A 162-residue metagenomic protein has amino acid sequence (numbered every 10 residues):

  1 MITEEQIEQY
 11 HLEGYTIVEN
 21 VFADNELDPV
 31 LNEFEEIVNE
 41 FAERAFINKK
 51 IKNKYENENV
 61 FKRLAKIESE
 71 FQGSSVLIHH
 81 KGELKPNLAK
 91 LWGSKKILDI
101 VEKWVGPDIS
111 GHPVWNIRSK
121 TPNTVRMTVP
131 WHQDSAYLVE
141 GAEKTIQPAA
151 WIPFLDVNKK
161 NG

Functional and structural regions predicted by a protein language model:
M1-E13, E19-W131: Non-heme Fe(II)-dependent double-stranded beta-helix
D99, V125-G162: Catalytic core of non-heme Fe(II) oxygenases with the double-stranded beta-helix
